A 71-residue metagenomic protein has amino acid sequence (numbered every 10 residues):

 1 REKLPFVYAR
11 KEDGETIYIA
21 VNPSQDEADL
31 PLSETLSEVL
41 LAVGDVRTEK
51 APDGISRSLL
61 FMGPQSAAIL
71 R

Functional and structural regions predicted by a protein language model:
R1-R71: Carbohydrate-interacting/catalytic domains
